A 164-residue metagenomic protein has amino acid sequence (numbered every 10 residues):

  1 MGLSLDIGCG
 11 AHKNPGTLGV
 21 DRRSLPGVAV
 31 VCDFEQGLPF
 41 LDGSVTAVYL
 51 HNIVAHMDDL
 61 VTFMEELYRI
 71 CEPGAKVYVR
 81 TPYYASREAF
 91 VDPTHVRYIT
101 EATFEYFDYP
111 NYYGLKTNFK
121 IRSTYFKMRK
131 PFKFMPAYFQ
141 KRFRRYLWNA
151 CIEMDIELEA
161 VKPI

Functional and structural regions predicted by a protein language model:
M1-G2, I164: Short, Lys/Arg-enriched, disordered terminal segments
G2-A85: Conserved SAM-binding loop
D58-E66, E72, K76-I164: S-adenosyl-L-methionine-dependent methyltransferase catalytic module, highlighting the catalytic core
